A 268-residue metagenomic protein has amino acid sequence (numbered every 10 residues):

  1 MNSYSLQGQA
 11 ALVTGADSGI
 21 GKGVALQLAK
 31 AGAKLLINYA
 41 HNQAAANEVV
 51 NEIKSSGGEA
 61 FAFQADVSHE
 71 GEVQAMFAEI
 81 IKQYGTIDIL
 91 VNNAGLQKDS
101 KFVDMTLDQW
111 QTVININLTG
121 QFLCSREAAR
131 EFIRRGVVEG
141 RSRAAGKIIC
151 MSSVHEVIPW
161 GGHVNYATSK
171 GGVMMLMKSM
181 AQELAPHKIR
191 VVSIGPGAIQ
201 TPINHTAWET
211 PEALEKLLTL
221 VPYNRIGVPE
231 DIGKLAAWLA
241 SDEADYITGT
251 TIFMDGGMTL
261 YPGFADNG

Functional and structural regions predicted by a protein language model:
N2, I158, A237, T248-G268: Short C-terminal tail/terminal secondary-structure segment of NAD(P)H-dependent dehydrogenase/reductase domains
A10, D17-G19: Conserved glycine-rich cofactor-binding loop
K101-F102, Q109-I114, L217: Substrate-binding pocket helix/loop in short-chain dehydrogenase/reductase
S125, S169, M177: Active-site helix of classical SDR
S153: Residue(s) in the substrate-gating loop at a strand-loop-helix junction that position the organic substrate next
A185, R190, I247-G249: Short, small/polar-rich loop/turn modules that mediate ligand/substrate recognition or access, typified
S193-P196, E212-E243, I247, M254-G256: C-terminal helical subdomain
